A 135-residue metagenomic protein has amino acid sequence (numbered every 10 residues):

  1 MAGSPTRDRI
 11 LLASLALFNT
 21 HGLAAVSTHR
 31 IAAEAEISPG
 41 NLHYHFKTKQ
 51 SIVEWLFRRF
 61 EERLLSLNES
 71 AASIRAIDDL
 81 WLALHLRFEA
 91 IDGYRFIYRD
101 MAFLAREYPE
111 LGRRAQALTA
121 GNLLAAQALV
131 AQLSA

Functional and structural regions predicted by a protein language model:
M1-P5, A16: N-terminal intrinsically disordered/low-complexity leader segments
S4, D8, R58, E62 (+1 more regions): Amphipathic alpha-helical repeat elements characteristic of tetratricopeptide repeat
R9, A13-T20, R63-A71, I97-M101: Solvent-exposed, amphipathic alpha-helical segments
R9, L17-S51, W55: Helix-turn-helix
S51-F60, N68: Alpha-helical DNA-contacting segments of helix-turn-helix folds
W55, E69-F103, E107-R113, A117-G121: Hydrophobic alpha-helical connector segments
L65, D92, A102, Q127-A131: Amphipathic, well-packed alpha-helical segments that form the structural scaffold of globular domains
G121-A135: Hydrophobic alpha-helical bundle segments that form small-molecule/ligand-binding pockets
